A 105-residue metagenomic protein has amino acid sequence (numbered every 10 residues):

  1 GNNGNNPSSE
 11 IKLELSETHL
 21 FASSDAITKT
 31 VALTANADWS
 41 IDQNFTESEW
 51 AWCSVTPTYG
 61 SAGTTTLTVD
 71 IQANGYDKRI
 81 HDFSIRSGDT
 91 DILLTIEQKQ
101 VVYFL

Functional and structural regions predicted by a protein language model:
G1-S16, V101-F104: Bacterial Sec-dependent N-terminal signal peptides
E10-L15, N36-T66: Surface-exposed binding patches on compact interaction domains or structured appendages
L20-D25: Short, solvent-exposed loop/linker segments at the N-terminal edge of repeated beta-sheet extracellular domains
K29-V31, T65-V69: Short strand-edge motifs at loop-to-beta-strand transitions and within beta-strands of extracellular beta-rich domains
L67-V69, D77-D89: A short beta-strand micro-motif common to beta-rich folds, especially ectodomain repeats
L94-V102: Interdomain boundary/hinge segments at the C-termini of tandem beta-sandwich modules
